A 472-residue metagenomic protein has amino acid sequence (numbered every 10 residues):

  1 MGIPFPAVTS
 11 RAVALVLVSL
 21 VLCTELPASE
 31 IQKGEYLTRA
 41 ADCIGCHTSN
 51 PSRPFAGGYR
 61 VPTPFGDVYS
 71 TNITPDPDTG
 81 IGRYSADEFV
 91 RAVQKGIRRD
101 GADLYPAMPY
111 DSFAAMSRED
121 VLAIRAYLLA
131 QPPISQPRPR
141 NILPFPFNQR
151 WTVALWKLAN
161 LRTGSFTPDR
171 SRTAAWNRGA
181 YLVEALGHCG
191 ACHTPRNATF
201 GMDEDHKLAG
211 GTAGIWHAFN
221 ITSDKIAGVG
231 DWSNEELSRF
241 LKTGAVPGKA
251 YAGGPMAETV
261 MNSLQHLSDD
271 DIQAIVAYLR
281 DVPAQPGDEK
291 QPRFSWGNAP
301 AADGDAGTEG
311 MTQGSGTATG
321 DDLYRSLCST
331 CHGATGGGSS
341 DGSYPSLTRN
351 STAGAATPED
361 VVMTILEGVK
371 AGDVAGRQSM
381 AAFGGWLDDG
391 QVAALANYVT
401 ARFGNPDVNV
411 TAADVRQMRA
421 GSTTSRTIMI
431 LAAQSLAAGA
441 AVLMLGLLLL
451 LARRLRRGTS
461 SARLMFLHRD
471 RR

Functional and structural regions predicted by a protein language model:
M1-E30, V68-T71, A92, I97-D100 (+5 more regions): Post-cleavage N-terminal segment of exported redox proteins
S29-S49, P54-P62, K157, T167-N197 (+6 more regions): Sequence/structural segment immediately N-terminal to covalent heme-attachment motifs in c-type and related
E30, D42, S85, M116-D120 (+8 more regions): An acidic site on a long C-lobe helix of protein kinase domains
R39-T48, T71-N72, D87-K95, P106 (+10 more regions): C-type cytochrome heme c attachment motif
A41-G45, N50, I97, L128-S135 (+7 more regions): A generic secondary-structure signal for well-formed alpha-helical elements
A56-V61, P195-G244: Active-site substrate-binding loop specific to GH73 endo-beta-N-acetylglucosaminidase modules in bacterial autolysins
Y59, D67-R83, E88, Q94-E119 (+5 more regions): Axial heme c-ligation environment in periplasmic c-type cytochrome domains
T424-Q434: Short, low-complexity patches enriched in S/T/P/G
